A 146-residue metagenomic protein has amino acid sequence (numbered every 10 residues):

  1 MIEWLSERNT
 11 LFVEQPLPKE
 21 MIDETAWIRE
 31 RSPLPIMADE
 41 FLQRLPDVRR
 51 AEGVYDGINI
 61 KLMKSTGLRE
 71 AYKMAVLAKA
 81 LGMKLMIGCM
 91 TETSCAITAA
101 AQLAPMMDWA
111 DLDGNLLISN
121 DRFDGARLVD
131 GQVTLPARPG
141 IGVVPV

Functional and structural regions predicted by a protein language model:
M1-L5, D23, Q43-Y55, M74 (+1 more regions): Catalytic cores of alpha/beta
W4-L11, R29-I36, E52-N59, L77-K84 (+1 more regions): Glycine-enriched alpha-helix->loop->beta-strand junction motifs that scaffold or abut catalytic
R8-M21, L34-R44, D56-G67: Catalytic beta/alpha-barrel core
E14-Q15, A38-D39, I87, A110-L112 (+1 more regions): General beta-strand structural signal in soluble alpha/beta enzymes
L17-E30, L45-D47, T66-L77, A96: Active-site-adjacent beta->alpha loops and helix N-cap segments on the catalytic face of soluble alpha/beta enzymes
W27-I28, P35, R50-A51, K73 (+2 more regions): Charge-rich, low-complexity amphipathic helices in intrinsically disordered tails/linkers adjacent to domains
E30, L62-K64, Y72-M90, G131 (+1 more regions): P-loop/Walker A phosphate-binding loop and immediately adjacent motor/lid segment at beta-alpha junctions
M90-V146: Flexible C-terminal active-site loop/helix
